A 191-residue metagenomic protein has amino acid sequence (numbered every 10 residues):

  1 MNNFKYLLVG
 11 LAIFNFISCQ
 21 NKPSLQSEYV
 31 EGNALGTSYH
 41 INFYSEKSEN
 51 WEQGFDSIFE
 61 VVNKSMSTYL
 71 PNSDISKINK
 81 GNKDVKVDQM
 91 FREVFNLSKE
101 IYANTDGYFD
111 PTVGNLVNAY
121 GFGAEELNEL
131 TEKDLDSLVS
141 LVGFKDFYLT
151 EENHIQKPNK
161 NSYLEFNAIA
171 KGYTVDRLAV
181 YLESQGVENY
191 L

Functional and structural regions predicted by a protein language model:
M1-L7: Bacterial N-terminal signal peptides that target proteins for export
L8-N15: Bacterial N-terminal signal peptides
F16-N167, V180-L191: A contiguous, well-ordered beta/alpha segment that forms the leading edge of an enzyme domain
K171: Short, conserved phosphate/pyrophosphate- and ester-handling motifs at nucleotide-, phospho-/glycolipid
T174: Short active-site segment of divalent metal-dependent hydrolases/proteases that encodes the spacing between
